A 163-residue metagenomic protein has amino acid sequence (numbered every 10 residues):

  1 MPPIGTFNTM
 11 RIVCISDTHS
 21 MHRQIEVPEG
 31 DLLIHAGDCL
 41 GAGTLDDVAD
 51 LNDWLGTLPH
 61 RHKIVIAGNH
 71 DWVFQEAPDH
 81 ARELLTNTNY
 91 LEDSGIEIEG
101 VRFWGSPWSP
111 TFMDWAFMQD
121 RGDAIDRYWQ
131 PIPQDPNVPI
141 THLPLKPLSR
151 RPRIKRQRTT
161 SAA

Functional and structural regions predicted by a protein language model:
M1-T9: Short, Lys/Arg-enriched N-terminal segments with co-localized hydrophobic residues within the first ~10-30 amino acids
M10-T18, I34-A36, G100-S109, N137-H142: Active-site-proximal beta-strand elements of phosphoester/diester hydrolases
I15-I98, S161: Core catalytic region of metal-dependent phosphoesterases/phosphodiesterases, especially metallo-beta-lactamase-like
H19, I25-V27, A116-D135, T141 (+1 more regions): Active-site-proximal loop/helix segments of hydrolase catalytic cores
H19-S20, D71-W72, W108-T111, P144-K146: Short, solvent-exposed loop/turn segments at secondary-structure junctions
L40, L45, F112-M113, D135-A163: Active-site-proximal segments of metal-dependent phosphoesterases and phosphodiesterases across multiple
L45-A49, G122-D126, R158: Structural motif corresponding to alpha-helix initiation and N-cap regions
A81-P107, T111-R121: Helix-adjacent hinge/juxtasegments
